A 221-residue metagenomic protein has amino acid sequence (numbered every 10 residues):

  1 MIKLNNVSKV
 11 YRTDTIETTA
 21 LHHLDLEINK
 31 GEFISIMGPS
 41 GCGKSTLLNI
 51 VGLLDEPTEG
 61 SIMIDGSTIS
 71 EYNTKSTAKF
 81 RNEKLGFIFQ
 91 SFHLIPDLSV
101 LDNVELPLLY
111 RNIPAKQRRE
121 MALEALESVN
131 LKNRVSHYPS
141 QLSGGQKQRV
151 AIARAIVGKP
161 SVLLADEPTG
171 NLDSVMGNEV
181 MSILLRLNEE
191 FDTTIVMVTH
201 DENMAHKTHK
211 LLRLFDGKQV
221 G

Functional and structural regions predicted by a protein language model:
I2-L214: ABC family nucleotide-binding domain
D216-G221: Conserved switch/coupling elements of ABC/ABC-like ATPase nucleotide-binding domains
